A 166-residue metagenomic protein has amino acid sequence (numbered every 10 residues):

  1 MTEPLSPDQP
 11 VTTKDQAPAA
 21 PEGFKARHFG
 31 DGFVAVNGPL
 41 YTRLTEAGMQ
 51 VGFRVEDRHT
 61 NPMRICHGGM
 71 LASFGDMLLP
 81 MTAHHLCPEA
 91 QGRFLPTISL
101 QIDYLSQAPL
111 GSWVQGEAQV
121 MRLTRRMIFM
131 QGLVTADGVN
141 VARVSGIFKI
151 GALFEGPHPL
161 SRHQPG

Functional and structural regions predicted by a protein language model:
M1-G166: Terminal targeting signals and extreme-terminal segments of soluble enzymes
